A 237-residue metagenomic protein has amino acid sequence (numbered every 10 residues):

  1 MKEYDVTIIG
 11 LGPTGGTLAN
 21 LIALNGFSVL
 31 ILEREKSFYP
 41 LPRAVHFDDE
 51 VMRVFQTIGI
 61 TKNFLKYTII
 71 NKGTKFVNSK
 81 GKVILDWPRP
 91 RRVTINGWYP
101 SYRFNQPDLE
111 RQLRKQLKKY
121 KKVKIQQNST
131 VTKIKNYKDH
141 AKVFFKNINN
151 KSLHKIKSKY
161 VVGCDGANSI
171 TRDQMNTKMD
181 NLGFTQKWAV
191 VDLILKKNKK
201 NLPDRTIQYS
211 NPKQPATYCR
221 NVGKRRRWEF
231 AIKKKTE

Functional and structural regions predicted by a protein language model:
M1-T14: Beta1/beta-strand and adjacent pyrophosphate-binding region of the FAD-binding site in flavoprotein oxidoreductases
K2-Y4, N150-Y160: Core beta-strand elements of the Rossmann-like FAD/NAD(P) dinucleotide-binding domain in flavoenzyme oxidoreductases
G12-P13, F38, G166: Residue-level detector of alpha-helix initiation sites
A23-R43: Glycine-rich FAD pyrophosphate-binding loop
R43, D48-Q116, C219-N221: Active-site-adjacent segment of FAD-dependent monooxygenases/related oxidoreductases
K115, H140, Y160, C164-E237: Conserved FAD-binding catalytic core of PHBH/FMO-like flavoproteins
Q127-A141: A conserved short coil-to-beta-strand element within the FAD-binding core of flavoproteins
